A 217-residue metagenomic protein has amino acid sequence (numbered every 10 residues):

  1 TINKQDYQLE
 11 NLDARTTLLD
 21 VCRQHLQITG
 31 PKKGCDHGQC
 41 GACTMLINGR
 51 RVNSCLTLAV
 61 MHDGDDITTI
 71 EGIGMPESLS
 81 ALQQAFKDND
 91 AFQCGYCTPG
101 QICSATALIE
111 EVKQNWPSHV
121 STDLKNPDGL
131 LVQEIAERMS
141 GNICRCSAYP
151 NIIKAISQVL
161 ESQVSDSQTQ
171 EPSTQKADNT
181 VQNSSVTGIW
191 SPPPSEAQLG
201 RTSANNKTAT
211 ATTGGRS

Functional and structural regions predicted by a protein language model:
T1-S217: Signature of N-terminal electron-transfer/Fe-S-associated modules in redox systems
